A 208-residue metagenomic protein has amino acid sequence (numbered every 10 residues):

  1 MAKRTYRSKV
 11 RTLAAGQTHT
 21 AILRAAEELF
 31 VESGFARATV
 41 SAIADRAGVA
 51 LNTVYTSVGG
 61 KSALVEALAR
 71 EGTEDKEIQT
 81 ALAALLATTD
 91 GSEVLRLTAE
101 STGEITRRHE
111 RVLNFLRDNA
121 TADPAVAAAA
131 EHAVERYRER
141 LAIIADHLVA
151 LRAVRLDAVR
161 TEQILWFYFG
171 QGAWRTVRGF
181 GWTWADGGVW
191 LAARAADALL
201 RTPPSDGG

Functional and structural regions predicted by a protein language model:
M1-S33, R37-V49, T56-A63: Basic, helix-initiating cap at the start of DNA-binding domains
A15, A69, A99, A130-R138 (+1 more regions): Amphipathic, non-transmembrane alpha-helical scaffold segments
A21, A25-S33, A81-L85, I164 (+2 more regions): Solvent-exposed, amphipathic alpha-helical segments
A47, V58-K61, L68-G72, D123: The DNA-recognition helices of helix-turn-helix-type DNA-binding domains
V58, D118-D123, Y168-Q171: Short helix-capping/turn signature of helix-turn-helix
E66-R96: Amphipathic alpha-helical linker/stalk segments
G103-R117, P124-L151, V159-Q163, V189 (+1 more regions): Amphipathic alpha-helical packing segments from all-alpha helical-bundle domains
L148-A195, P203-G208: Hydrophobic/aromatic-rich alpha-helical bundle segments in the mid-to-C-terminal region
